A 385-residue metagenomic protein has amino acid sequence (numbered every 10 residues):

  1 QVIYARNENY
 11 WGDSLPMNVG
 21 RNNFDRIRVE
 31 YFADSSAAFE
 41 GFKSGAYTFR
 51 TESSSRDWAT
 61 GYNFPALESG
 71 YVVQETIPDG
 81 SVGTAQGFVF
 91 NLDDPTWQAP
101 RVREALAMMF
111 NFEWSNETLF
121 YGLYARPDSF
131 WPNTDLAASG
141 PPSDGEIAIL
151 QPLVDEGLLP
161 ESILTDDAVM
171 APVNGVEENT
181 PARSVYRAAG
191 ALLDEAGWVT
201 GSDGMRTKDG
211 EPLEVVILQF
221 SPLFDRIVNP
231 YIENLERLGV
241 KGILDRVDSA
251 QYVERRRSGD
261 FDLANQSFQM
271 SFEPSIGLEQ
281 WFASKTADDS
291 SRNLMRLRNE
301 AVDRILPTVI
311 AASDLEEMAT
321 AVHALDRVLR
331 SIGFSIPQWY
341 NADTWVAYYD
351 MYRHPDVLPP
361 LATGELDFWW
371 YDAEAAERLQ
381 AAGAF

Functional and structural regions predicted by a protein language model:
Q1-A37, W58-T84, D194-V216, F220-L223: Aromatic-rich, solvent-exposed beta-strand/loop patch
Q1-R6, M108-P172, Y186-G190, L223-E233 (+1 more regions): Detector for C-terminal structural segments
V2-A5, E30-D94, R101-A105, F110-T134 (+2 more regions): Extracellular/periplasmic solute-recognition and catalytic clefts
D25, A46-T48, Q98-R103, N111-S115 (+4 more regions): Loop/turn elements at helix/coil->beta-strand transitions in domains of secreted/extracellular proteins
R26-Y31, V89-P95, R101-A105, A171-A182 (+3 more regions): Second-shell loop/turn segments in exported
F42, L235-E236: Noncatalytic alpha-helical scaffolds and linker/capping helices
F49-E52, W198-D203, E236-A250: Short, well-structured beta-strand/strand-turn elements
I163-D194, W198, S202-R206, G210: Alpha-helix-centered segments that form part of catalytic cores
